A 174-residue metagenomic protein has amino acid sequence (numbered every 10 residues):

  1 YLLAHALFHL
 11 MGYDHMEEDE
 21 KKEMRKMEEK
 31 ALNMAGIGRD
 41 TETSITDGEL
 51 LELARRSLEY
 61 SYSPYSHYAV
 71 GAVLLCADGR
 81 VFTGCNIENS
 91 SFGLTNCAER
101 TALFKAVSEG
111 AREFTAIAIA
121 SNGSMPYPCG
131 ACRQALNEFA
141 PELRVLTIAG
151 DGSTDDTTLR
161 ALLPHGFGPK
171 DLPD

Functional and structural regions predicted by a protein language model:
Y1, K21-R25, D47-L51, C129: Short, structured helix-loop boundary elements
Y1-F8: Short alpha-helix carrying the canonical HExxH Zn2+-binding catalytic motif
M11-T43: An acidic/histidine-cluster motif and surrounding catalytic segment that typifies divalent-metal-assisted enzyme active
L50-S63: Short, basic/aromatic recognition patches
H67-C76: Short beta-strand scaffold segments in enzyme catalytic cores
T83-L172: Zn2+-dependent cytidine deaminase-like catalytic core
